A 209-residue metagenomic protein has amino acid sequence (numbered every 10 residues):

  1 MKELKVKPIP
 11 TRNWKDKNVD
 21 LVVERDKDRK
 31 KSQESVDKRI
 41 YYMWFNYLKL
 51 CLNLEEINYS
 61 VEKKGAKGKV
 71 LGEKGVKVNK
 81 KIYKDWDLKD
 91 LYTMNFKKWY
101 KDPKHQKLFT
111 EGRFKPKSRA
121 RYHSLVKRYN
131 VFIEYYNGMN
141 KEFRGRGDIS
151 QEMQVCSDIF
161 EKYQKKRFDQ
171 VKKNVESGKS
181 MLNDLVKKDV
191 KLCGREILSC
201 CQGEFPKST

Functional and structural regions predicted by a protein language model:
M1-S208: Polar/charged low-complexity regulatory segments
